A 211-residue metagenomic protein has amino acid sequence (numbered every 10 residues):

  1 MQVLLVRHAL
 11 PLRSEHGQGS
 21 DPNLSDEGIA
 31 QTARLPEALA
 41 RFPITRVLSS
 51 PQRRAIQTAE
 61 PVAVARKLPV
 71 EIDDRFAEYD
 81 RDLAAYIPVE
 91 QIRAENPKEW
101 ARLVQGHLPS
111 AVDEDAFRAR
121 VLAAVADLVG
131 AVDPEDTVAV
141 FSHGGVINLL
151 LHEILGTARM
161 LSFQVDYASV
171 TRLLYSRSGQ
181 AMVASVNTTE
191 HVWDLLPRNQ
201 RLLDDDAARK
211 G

Functional and structural regions predicted by a protein language model:
Q2-I72: Active-site-proximal alpha-helix that buttresses catalytic centers in soluble enzyme cores
V3, D136-S142: Generic beta-sheet signal
P11, V146-I147: Short active-site segment of divalent metal-dependent hydrolases/proteases that encodes the spacing between
A33-A40, R118, L122-G130, L151: Generic structural signal for well-ordered alpha-helical scaffold segments
S49-S50, A119, F141-S142: Short beta-strand scaffold positions
P61, L149, E153: Active-site signature of alpha/beta-hydrolase-fold catalytic machinery across serine- and Asp/Cys-nucleophile hydrolases
A65-A123, G211: Phosphate-handling substructures
E71-I72, E78-E90, G130, P134-D136 (+1 more regions): Acidic, low-complexity terminal tails and accessory targeting/binding regions of phosphate-metabolizing enzymes
